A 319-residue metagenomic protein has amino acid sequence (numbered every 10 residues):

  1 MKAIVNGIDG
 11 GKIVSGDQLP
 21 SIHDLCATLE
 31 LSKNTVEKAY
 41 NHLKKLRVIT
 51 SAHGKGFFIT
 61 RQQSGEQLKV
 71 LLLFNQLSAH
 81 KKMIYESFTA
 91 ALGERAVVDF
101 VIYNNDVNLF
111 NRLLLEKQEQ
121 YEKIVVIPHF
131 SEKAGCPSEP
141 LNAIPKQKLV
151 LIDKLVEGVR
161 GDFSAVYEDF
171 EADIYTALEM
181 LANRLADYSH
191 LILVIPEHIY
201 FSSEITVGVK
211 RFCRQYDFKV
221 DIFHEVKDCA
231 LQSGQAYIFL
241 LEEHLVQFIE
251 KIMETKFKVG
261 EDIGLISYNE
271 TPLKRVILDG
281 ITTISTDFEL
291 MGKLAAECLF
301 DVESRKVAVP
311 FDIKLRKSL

Functional and structural regions predicted by a protein language model:
M1-T28, L115, E254: Extreme N-terminal segment that seeds HTH/winged-HTH DNA-binding domains in transcriptional regulators
D17-S51: N-terminal helix-turn-helix
I22, F57-K123: Amphipathic helical "hinge" segments at domain boundaries
L71-L72, Y121-F130, H190-P196, S233-E242 (+1 more regions): Periplasmic-binding protein-like
S131-A172, N269-D279: Flexible loop/hinge segments that line or gate small-molecule binding clefts
L155-I192, I284-S304: Hydrophobic alpha-helical segments within soluble ligand-binding/sensing domains
Y175-R214, V307-L319: An alpha-beta-alpha
S233, E243-L319: Flexible loop/turn connectors
